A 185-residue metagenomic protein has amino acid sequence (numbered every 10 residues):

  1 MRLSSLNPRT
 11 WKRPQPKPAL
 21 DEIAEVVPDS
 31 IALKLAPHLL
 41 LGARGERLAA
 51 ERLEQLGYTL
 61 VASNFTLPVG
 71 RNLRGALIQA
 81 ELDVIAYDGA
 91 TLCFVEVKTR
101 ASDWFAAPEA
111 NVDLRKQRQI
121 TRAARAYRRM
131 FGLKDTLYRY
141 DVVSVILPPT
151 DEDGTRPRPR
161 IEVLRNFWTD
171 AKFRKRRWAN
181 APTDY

Functional and structural regions predicted by a protein language model:
M1-R52: Interdomain/boundary linker segments immediately adjacent to catalytic/signaling cores
R2, L40, T99-P149: Catalytic cores of nucleic-acid endonucleases
E51-L77: A short acidic/basic microdomain associated with nuclease active sites
Q55, L77-E81, A90-L92, A107 (+2 more regions): Short connector loops at helix/strand junctions that flank enzyme active sites, especially segments positioning acidic
V61, V95, D141-V143: Hydrophobic/aromatic beta-strand patches that form the interior of the parallel beta-sheet core in alpha/beta enzyme
G70, S102-W104, A171-K172: A short local loop/turn or secondary-structure capping micro-motif enriched for an aromatic residue
A80-D103, I120: Conserved catalytic cores of phosphodiester-cleaving nucleases, focusing on short active-site segments
R129-Y185: Domain-level recognition of nuclease-like catalytic cores that cleave nucleotide substrates
